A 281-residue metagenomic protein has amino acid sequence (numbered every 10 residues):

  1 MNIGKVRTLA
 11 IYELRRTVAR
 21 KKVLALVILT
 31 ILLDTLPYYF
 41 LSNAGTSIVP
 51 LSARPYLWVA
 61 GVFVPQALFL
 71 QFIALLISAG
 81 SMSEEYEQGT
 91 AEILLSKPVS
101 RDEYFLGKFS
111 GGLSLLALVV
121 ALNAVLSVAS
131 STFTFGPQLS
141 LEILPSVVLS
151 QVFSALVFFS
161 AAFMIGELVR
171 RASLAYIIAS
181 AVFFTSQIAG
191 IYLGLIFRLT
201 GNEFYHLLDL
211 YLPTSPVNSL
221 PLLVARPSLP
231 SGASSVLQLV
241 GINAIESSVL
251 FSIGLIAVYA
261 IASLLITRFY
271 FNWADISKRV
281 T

Functional and structural regions predicted by a protein language model:
M1-I28, D275-V280: Aromatic- and glycine-rich beta-strand/loop motifs that create alpha-glucan
E13, S78, G89-T90: Hydrophobic alpha-helical segments typical of transmembrane helices and their membrane-interface/capping positions
A25-T30, A172-I191, N202: Pore- or pathway-lining transmembrane helices of multi-pass membrane proteins that form conduits for solutes/ions
T30-S81, L106-S173, I178, L195 (+1 more regions): Secretory targeting signals
N43-L57, F184-W273: Terminal transmembrane helical anchor/hairpin motif
F72-Y86, F163-M164, R171-S173, G254-A274: Transmembrane alpha-helical segments in integral membrane proteins
E103-A124, G194-F204, F269-T281: Hydrophobic alpha-helical transmembrane segments of integral membrane proteins
